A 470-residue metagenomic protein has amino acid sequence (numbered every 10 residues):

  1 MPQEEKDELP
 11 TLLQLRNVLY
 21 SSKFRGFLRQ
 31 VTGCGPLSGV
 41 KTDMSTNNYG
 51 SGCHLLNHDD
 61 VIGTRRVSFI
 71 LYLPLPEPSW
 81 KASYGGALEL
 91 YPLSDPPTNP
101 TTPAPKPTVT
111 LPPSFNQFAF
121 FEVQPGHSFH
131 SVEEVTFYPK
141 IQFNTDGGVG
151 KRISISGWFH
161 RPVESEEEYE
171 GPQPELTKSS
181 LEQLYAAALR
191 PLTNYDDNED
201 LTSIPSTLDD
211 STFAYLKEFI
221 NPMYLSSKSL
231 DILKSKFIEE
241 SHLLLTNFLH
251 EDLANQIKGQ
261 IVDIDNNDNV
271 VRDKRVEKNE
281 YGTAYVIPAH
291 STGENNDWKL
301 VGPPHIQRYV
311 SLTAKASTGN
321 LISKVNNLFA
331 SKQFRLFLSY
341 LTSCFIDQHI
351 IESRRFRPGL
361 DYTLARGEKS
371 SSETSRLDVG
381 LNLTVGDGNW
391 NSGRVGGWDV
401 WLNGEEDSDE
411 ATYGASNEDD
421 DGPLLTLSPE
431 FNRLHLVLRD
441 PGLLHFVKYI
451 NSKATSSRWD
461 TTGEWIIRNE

Functional and structural regions predicted by a protein language model:
M1-D43, L249-H250, I261-D265, H290-R354: Signature of the catalytic double-stranded beta-helix
L12-R16, Y20, N57, V61 (+7 more regions): Conserved aromatic-histidine-acidic binding/catalytic patches
Q14, K23, S131, S211 (+7 more regions): Exposed alpha-helical structural elements
T42-N48, G52-C53, D60-G63, P74-E239 (+1 more regions): Catalytic core of Fe(II)/2-oxoglutarate
R66: Charged active-site motifs of nucleotide-sugar-dependent glycosyltransferases
S235, E239-V286: Non-catalytic interaction/regulatory modules that flank or connect domains
V276-T318, L377, G388, W398-V400 (+1 more regions): Amphipathic, oligomerization/interface secondary-structure segments
